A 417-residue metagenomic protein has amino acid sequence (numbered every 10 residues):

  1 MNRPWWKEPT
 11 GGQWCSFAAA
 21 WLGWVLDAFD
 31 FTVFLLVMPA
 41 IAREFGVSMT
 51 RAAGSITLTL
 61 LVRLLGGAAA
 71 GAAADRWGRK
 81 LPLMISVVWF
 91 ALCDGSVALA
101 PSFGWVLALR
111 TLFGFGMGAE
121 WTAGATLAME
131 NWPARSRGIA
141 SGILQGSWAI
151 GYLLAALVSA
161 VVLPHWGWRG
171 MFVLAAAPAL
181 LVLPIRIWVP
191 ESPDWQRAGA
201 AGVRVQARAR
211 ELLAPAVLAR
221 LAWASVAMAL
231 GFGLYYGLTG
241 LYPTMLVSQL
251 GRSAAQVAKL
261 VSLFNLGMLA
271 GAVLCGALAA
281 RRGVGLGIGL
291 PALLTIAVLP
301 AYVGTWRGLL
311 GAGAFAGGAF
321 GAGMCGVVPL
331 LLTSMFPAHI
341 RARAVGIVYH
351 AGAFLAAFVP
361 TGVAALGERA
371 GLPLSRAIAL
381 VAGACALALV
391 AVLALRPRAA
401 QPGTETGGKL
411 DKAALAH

Functional and structural regions predicted by a protein language model:
M1-F29: Cytosolic juxtamembrane N-terminal segment immediately preceding the first transmembrane helix of multi-pass
L35, L218-L269: Extracytoplasmic gate region of multi-pass secondary transporters
G46, G78, L99-W105, P133 (+2 more regions): Helix-breaking motifs and short loop linkers at transmembrane-helix boundaries and internal kinks in secondary membrane
L65-P101: Conserved MFS/SLC helix-loop-helix module at the cytosolic interface between two early adjacent transmembrane helices
R76-S86, A280-P291: Cytoplasmic membrane-interface "Motif A"-like loop-to-helix N-cap segments of 12-TM Major Facilitator Superfamily
L109-G146: Cytoplasmic helix-loop-helix junction between adjacent transmembrane helices in 12-TM secondary transporters
L144-I187: Helix-loop-helix hairpin linking two adjacent transmembrane segments in secondary transporters
G283-V328: C-terminal transmembrane helical hairpin of 12-TM major facilitator-type secondary transporters
